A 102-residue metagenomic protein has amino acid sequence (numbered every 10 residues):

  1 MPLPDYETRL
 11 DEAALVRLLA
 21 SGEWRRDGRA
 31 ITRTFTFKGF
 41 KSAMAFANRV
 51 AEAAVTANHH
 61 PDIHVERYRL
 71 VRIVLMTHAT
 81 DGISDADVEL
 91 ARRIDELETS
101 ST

Functional and structural regions predicted by a protein language model:
M1-L70, V74-T102: Long, contiguous binding/interaction regions
